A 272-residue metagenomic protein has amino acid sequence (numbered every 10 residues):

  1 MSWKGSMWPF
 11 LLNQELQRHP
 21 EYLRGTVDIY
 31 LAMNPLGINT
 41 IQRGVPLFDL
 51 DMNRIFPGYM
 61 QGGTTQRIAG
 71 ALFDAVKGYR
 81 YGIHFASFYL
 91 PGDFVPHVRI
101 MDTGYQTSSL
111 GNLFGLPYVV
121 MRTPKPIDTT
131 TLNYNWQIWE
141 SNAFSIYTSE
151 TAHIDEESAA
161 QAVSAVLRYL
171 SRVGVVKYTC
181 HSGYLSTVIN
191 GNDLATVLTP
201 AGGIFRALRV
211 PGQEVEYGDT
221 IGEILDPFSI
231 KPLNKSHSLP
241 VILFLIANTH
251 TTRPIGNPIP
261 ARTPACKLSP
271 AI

Functional and structural regions predicted by a protein language model:
M1-I272: Structured catalytic-domain cores with a bias toward divalent-metal coordination
